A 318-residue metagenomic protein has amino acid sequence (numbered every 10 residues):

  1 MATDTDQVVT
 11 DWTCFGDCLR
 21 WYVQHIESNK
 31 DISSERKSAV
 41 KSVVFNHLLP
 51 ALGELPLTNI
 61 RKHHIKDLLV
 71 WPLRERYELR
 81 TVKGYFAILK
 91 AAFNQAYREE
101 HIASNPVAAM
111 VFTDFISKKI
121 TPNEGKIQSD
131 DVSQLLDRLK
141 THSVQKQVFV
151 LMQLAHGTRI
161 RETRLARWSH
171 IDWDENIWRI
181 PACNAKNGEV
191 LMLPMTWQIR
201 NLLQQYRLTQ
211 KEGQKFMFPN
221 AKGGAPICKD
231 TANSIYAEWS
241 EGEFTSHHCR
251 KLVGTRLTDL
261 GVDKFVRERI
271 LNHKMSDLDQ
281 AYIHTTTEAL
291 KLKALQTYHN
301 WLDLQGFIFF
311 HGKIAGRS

Functional and structural regions predicted by a protein language model:
M1-V8, W21-E35, F45-P122, L136-R138 (+1 more regions): N-terminal core-binding DNA-recognition domain of tyrosine recombinases/integrases
I60, Q145, G242-L260: Short basic/aromatic active-site micro-motif
L79-I88, A96-R98, I102-I160, R164-L165 (+3 more regions): Basic, Lys/Arg- and aromatic-enriched nucleic-acid-binding interface segment
A109-F115, H156, R161, L165-Q205 (+1 more regions): Conserved tyrosine-mediated DNA breakage-rejoining catalytic core shared by Y-recombinases
K118, I180-G188, K264, L271-L304: Catalytic-site neighborhood detector that most strongly recognizes the C-terminal catalytic loop/helix of tyrosine
S129-S133, E175, N184, P194-E243 (+2 more regions): Active-site/catalytic core of tyrosine-dependent DNA strand-transfer enzymes
M152-Q153, R256-L257, I270: Short alpha-helical segment immediately N-terminal to, or the first helix within, an HTH/HTH-like DNA-binding domain
H170-I177, G242-E243, V262-I283, L304-S318: Short, polar N-cap/turn motifs at the start of nucleic acid-interacting alpha helices
